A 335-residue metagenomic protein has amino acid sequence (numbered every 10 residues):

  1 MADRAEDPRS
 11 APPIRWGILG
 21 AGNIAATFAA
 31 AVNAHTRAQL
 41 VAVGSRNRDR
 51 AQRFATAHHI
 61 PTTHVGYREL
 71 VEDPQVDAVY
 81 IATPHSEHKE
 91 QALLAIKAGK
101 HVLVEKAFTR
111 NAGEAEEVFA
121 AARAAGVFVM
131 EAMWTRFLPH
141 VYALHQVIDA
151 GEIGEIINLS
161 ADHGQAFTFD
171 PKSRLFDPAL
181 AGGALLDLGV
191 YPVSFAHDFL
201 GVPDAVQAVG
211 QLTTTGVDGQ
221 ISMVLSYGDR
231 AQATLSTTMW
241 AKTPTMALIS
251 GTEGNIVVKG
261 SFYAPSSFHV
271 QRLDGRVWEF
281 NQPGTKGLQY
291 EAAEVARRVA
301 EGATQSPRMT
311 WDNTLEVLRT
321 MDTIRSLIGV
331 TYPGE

Functional and structural regions predicted by a protein language model:
M1-H58: N-terminal Rossmann-like dinucleotide-binding module
M1-S10, A78-Y80, R297-E335: C-terminal helix-rich "cap/oligomerization" subdomain common to oxidoreductases
A2-R4, S194-P265, A293-A303: Contiguous beta-strand/loop segments that form the cofactor/metal-binding neighborhood of enzyme cores
P61-A121: Beta-loop-alpha module in the N-terminal Rossmann-like domain of NAD(P)-dependent dehydrogenases, especially those
H64, V104, V129-E131, V258: Hydrophobic residues in well-ordered beta-strands that form the structural core
E117-T135, E155-I157: Rossmann-fold dehydrogenase core element
T135-Q207: Predominantly a Rossmann-like dinucleotide-binding segment in NAD(P)-dependent oxidoreductases
E279-A293, M309: Active-site loop of classical SDR/Rossmann-like NAD(P)-dependent oxidoreductases, centered on the catalytic Tyr-X3-Lys
